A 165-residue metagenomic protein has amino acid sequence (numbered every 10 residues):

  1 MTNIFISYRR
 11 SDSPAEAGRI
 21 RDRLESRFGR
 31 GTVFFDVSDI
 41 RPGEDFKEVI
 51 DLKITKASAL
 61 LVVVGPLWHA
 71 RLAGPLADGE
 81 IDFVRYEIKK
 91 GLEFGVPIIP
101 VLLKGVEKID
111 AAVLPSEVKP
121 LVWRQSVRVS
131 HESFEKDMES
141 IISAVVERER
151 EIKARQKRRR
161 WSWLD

Functional and structural regions predicted by a protein language model:
M1-P66, L92-F94, K104, K136-E151 (+1 more regions): Conserved N-terminal substructure of TIR/SEFIR domains
R19-D22, E48-I50, G74-D78, V113-E117: Short, glycine/charged-enriched secondary-structure capping and boundary segments
P66-V96, V106-D110: Conserved TIR/SEFIR loop-to-helix hotspot centered on a Trp-containing motif with a nearby acidic residue
I98-L102: Conserved beta-strand/loop subsegment of P-loop NTPase cores
A111-R128: Von Willebrand factor A/integrin I-like adhesion domains
Q156-R159: Cytosolic-side membrane-insertion boundary helix
